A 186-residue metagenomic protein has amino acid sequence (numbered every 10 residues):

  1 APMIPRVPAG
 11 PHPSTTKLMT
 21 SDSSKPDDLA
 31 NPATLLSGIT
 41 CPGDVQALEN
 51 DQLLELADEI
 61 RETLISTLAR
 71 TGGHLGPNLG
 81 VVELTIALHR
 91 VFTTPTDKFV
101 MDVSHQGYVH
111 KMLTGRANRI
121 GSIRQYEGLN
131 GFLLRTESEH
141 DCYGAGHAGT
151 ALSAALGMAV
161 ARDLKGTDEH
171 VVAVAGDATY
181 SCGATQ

Functional and structural regions predicted by a protein language model:
P2, R6-P13: Short linear motifs in low-complexity or flexible loops
P5-R6, K17-L18, D22: Serine/threonine-rich, low-complexity intrinsically disordered segments
R6-P8, T40, D168: Residue-level detector of alpha-helix boundary/anchor positions
P13-S14, E59: Alpha-helical transmembrane segments and their juxtamembrane interfaces
T20-T114: N-terminal amphipathic, basic-rich helices that act as targeting or association modules
H74-Q186: Cofactor-binding active-site loop characterized by glycine-rich and histidine/acidic residues
